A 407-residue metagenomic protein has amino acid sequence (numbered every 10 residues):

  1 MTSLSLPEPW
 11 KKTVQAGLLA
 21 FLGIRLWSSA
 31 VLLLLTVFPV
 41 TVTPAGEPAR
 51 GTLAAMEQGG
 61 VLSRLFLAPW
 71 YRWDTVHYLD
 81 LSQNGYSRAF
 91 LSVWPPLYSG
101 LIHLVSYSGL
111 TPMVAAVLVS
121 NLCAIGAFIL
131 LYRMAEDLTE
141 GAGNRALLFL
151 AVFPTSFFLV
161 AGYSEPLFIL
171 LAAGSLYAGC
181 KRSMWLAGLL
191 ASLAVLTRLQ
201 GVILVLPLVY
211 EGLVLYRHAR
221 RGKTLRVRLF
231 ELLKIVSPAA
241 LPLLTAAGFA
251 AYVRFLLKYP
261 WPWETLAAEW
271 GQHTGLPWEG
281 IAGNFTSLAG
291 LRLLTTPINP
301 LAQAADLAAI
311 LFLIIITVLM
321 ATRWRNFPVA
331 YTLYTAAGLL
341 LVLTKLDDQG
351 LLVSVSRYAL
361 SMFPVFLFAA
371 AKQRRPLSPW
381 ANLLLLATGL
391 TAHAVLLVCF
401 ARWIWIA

Functional and structural regions predicted by a protein language model:
W27-P44, P48, F66-W70, G201 (+3 more regions): Membrane-lumen/periplasm interface segments of specific transmembrane helices in polyprenyl phosphate-linked
P69-L110, G283-L291: Short hydrophobic/aromatic helix or loop-helix immediately within or flanking a transmembrane segment in polytopic
S92-P96, G100, S108-I129, F158 (+1 more regions): Loop-to-helix entry region of an early transmembrane alpha helix in multi-pass inner-membrane enzymes
H103-L104, A115-L138, F312-M320: Transmembrane-helix motifs of polytopic, lipid-linked glycan transferases
T111-A115, L131-V152, L186, F327-V329 (+1 more regions): Transmembrane-helix signature of polytopic, membrane-embedded enzymes that assemble or transfer cell-envelope glycans
G141, S175-L186, Y216-H218, Q373: Membrane-interface transmembrane helices that cradle and orient dolichyl/undecaprenyl
A151, T155, A172-Y177, W185-V209 (+1 more regions): Membrane-interface alpha helices of multi-pass inner-membrane proteins
A161-L167, V355: Short acidic/glycine- and proline-prone juxtamembrane loop motifs at membrane-interface regions of multi-pass membrane
